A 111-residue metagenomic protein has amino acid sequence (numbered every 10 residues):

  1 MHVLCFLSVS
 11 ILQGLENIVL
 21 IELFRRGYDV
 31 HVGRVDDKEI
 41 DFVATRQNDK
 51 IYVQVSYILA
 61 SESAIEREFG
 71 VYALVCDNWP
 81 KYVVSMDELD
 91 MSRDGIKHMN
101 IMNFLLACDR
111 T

Functional and structural regions predicted by a protein language model:
M1-T111: A cross-kingdom feature that marks ATP-driven nucleic-acid transaction machinery
